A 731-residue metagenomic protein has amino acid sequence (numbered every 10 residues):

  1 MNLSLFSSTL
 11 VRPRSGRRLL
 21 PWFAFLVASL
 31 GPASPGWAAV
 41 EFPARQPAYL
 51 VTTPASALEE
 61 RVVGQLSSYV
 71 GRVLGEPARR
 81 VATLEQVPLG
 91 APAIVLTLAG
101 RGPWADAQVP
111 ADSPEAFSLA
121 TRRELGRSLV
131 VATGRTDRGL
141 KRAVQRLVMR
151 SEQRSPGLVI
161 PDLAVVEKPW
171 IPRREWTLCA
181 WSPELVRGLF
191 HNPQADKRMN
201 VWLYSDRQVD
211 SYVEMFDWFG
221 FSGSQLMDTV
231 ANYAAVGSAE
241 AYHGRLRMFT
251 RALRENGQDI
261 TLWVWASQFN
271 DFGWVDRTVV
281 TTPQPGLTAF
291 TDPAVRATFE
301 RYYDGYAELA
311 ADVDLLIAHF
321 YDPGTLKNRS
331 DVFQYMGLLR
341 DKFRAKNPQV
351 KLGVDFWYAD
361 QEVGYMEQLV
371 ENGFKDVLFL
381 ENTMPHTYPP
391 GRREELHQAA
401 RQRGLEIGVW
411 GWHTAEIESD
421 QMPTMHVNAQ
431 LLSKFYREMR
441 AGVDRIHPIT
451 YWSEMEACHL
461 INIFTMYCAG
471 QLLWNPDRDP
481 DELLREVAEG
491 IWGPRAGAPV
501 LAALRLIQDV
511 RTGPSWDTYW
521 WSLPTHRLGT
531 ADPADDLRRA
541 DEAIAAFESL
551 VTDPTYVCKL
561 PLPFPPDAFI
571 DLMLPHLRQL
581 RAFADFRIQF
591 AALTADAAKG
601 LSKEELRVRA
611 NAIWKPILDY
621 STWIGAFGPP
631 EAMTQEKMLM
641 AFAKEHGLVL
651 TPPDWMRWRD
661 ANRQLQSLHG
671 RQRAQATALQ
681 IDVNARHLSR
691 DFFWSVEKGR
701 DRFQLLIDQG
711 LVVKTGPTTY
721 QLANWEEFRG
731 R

Functional and structural regions predicted by a protein language model:
M1-G16: N-terminal secretory signal peptides that target proteins for export/translocation
L26-L30, S34-R122, G157-A164: Acidic, contiguous N-terminal accessory segments
V62-Q65, Y69, D112-V295, A311-D312 (+3 more regions): Feature activates predominantly on carbohydrate-active enzymes
Q153, E308, L316, F320 (+1 more regions): Substrate-binding groove of N-acetylhexosamine-processing glycoside hydrolases
I681-E697: Short helix-coil junctions and helix-kink-helix linkers
N684, P717-R731: Short, cationic-aromatic polyanion-contact patches
F693-I707: Short amphipathic alpha-helical interaction segments
I707-P717: A short, conserved structural fragment
